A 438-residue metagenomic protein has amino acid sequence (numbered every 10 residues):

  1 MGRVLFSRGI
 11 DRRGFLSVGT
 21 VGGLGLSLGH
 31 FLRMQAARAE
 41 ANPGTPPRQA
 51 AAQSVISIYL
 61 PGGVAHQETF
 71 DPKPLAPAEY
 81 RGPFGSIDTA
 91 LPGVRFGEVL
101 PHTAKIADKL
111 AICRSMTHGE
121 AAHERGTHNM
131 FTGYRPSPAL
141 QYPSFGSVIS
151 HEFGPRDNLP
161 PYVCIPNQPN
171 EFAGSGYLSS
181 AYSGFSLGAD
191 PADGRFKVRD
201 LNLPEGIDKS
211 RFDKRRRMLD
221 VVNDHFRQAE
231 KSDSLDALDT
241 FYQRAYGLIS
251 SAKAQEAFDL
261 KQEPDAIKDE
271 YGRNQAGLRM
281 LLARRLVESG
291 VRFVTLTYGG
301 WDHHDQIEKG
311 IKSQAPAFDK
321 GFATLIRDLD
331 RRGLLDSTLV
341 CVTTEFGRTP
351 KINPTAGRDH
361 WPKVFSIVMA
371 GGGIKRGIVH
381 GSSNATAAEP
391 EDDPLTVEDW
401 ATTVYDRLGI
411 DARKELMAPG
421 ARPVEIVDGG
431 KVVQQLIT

Functional and structural regions predicted by a protein language model:
M1-T438: Ligand-binding pockets and gating/stacking loops
